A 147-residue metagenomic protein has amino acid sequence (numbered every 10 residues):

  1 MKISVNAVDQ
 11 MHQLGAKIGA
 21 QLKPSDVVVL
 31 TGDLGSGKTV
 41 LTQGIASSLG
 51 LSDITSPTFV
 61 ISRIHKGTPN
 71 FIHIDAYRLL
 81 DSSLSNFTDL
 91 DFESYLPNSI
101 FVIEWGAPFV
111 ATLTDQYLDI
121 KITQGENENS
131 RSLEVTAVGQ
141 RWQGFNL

Functional and structural regions predicted by a protein language model:
M1, S82-S85, D91-L147: Short phosphate-coordinating micro-motif centered on Lys-Gly-acidic
M1-K17: N-terminal pre-Walker A segment at the start of P-loop NTPase domains
G19-S25: Phosphate-binding P-loop
V28-L30: Hydrophobic anchor at the beta1->P-loop junction of P-loop NTPases
D33: P-loop (Walker A) phosphate-binding loop of NTP-binding proteins
K38: Conserved lysine of the Walker
L51-K66: Short beta-strand-centered segment that lines the nucleotide-binding/catalytic pocket of NTP-utilizing
